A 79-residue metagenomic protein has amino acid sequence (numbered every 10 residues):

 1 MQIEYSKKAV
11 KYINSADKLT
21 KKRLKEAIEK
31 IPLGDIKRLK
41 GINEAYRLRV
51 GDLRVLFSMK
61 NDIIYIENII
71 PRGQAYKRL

Functional and structural regions predicted by a protein language model:
M1-K22: Arg/Lys-rich, positively charged N-terminal/basic patches that mediate binding to nucleic acids
Q2-I3, L19, V50-L53, S58-L79: Enriched for short, Lys/Arg-rich terminal
K8, G41-E44, P71: Residues that form or immediately flank small-molecule/cofactor binding pockets and catalytic motifs
Y12, A45-R47, R54-L56: Short aromatic/hydrophobic contact patches that present stacked aromatics for nucleic-acid/ligand binding
I13, D17, I28, P32 (+1 more regions): Short amphipathic alpha-helical/adjacent loop interface patches that line ligand and macromolecule-binding sites
K22-L48, Y76: A short, surface-exposed loop/turn module that caps and links secondary-structure elements
